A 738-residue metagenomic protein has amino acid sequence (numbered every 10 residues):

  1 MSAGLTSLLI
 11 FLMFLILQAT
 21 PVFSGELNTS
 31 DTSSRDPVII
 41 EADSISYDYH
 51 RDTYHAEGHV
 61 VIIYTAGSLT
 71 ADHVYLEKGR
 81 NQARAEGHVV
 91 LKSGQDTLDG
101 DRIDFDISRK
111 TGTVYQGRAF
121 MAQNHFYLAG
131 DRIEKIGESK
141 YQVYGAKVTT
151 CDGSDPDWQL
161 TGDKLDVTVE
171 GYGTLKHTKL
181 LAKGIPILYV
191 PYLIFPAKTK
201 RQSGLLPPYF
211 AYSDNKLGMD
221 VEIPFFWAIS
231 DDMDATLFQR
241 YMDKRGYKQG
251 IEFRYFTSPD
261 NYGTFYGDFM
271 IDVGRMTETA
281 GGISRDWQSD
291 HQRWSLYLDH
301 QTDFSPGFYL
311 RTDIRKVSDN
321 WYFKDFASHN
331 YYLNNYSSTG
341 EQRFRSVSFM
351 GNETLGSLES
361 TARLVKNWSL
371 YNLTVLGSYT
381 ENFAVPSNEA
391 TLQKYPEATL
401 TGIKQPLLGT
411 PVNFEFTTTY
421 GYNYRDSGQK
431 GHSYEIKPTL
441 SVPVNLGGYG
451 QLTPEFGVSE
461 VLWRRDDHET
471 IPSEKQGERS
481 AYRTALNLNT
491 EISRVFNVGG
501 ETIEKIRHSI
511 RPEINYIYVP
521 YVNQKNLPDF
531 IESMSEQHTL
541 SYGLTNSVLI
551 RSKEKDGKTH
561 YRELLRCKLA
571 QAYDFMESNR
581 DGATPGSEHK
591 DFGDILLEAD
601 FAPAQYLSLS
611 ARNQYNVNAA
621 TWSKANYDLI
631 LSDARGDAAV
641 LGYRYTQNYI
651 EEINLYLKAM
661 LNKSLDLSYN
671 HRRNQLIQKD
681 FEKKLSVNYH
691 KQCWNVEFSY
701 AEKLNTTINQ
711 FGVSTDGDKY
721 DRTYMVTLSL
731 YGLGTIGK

Functional and structural regions predicted by a protein language model:
M1-A3: N-terminal secretory signal peptides that target proteins for export/translocation
S7-A19: Bacterial N-terminal signal peptides
S24-G137, I223, W227, Y266 (+1 more regions): Post-signal-peptide, soluble extracytosolic/periplasmic N-terminal scaffold domains of envelope/secretory systems
R102-T111, F120-Q142, A146-T149, G153-Q159 (+3 more regions): Outer-membrane beta-barrel proteins and related beta-barrel translocases across Gram-negative bacteria
